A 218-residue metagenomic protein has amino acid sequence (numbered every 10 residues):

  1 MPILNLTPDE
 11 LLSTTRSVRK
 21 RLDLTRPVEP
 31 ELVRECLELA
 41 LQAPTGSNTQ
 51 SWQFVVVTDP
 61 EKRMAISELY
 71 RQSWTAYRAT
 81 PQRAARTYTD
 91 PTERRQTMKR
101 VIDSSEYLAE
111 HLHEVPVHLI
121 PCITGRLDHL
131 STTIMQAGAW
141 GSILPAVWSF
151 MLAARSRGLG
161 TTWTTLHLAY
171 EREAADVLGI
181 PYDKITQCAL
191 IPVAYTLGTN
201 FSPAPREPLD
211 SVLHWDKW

Functional and structural regions predicted by a protein language model:
M1-P27, E31-L39, N48: N-terminal targeting/leader regions
P2-L4, T14-K20, T186-W218: C-terminal helix-cap and adjacent tail motif
E38-L41, V117-D176: Small-aliphatic-rich amphipathic alpha-helix that forms the alpha element of a beta-alpha
L39-L41, I102-E106, A174-L178, G198-T199: Glycine-rich, charged/polar anion/phosphate-binding loops that engage phosphate groups from diverse ligands
G46-T49, E110-H113, I180-K184, P205-R206: Solvent-exposed alpha-helices and their adjacent loops that cap or buttress functional pockets in soluble metabolic
S47-T58: Short loop-to-beta-strand entry elements in the cores of soluble alpha/beta enzymes
V56-G141: Glycine/small-residue-rich phosphate/adenosyl-binding loop
T75-Y88, V177-S202: A glycine-rich helix N-cap at a beta->alpha junction
